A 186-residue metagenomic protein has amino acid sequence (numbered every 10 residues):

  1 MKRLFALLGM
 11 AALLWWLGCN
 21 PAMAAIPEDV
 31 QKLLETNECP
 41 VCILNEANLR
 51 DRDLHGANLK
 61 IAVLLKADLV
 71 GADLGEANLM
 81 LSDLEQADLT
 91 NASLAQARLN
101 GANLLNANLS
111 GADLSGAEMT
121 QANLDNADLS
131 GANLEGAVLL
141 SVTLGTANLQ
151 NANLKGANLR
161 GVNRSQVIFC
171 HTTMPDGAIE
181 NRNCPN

Functional and structural regions predicted by a protein language model:
M1-F5: Positively charged n-region of N-terminal signal peptides that target proteins for export
L7-L13: Sec-dependent N-terminal signal peptides
L14-A22: C-terminal segment of classical bacterial N-terminal signal peptides
M23-N186: Tandem repeat scaffolds
